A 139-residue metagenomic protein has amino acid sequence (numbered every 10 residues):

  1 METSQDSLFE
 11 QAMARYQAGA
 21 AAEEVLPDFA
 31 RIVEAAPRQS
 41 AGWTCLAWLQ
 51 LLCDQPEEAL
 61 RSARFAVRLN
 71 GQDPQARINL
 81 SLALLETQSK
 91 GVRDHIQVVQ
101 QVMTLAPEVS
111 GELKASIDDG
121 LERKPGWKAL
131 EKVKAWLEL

Functional and structural regions predicted by a protein language model:
E2, V98-L139: Terminal, low-structured helical/coil segments at or just beyond the last alpha-helical repeat
T3-A35, C45: Alpha-helical segment of the N-proximal tetratricopeptide repeat
A18-G19, C53, T87-S89: Structural motif corresponding to the intra-repeat A-B loop/turn of tetratricopeptide repeats
E24-V25, A59, V92-H95: Single-residue signature of alpha-solenoid repeat helices
R31-I32, F65-A66, V99-V102: Canonical positions in the second alpha-helix
P37, G71, T104-P107: Short coil turns that delineate tetratricopeptide repeat
